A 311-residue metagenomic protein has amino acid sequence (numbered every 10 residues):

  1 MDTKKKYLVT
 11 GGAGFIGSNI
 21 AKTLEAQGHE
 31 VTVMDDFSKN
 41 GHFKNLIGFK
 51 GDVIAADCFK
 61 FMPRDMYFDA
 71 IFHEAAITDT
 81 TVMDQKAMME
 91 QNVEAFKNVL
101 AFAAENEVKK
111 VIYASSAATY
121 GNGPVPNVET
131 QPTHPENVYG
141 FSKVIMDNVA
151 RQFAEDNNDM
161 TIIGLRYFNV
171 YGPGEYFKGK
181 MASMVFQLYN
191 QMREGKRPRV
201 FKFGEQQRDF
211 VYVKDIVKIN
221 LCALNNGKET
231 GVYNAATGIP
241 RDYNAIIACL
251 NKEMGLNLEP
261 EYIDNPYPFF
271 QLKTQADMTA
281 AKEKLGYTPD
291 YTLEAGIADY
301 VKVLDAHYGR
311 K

Functional and structural regions predicted by a protein language model:
M1-R166: N-terminal Rossmann-like NAD(P)+-binding domain of SDR-like oxidoreductases, especially those catalyzing
M83-A87, V138, E175-K180, L272: Short, solvent-exposed loop/turn segments at secondary-structure boundaries
M89, E136-V144, G179-F186, D209-F210 (+1 more regions): Short-chain dehydrogenase/reductase
V99, A150, L188, A281-K282: Structural element of the ATP-grasp superfamily
P126-T133, Y171, Y262-I263, M278-A280: Short glycine/proline- and charge-enriched loop/turn segments that cap or connect secondary-structure elements
N148-R208, V213-K218, C222, A248-N251: NAD(P)-dependent short-chain dehydrogenase/reductase
R193-K311: C-terminal substrate-binding subdomain of Rossmann-fold SDR/epimerase-dehydratase oxidoreductases
